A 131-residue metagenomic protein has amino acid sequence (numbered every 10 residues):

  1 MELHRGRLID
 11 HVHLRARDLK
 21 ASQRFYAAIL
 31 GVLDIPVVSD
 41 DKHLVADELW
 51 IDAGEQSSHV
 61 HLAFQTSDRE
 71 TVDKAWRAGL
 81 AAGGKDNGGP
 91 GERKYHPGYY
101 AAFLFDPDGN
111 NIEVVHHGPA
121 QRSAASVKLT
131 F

Functional and structural regions predicted by a protein language model:
M1-K20, L62, G118-F131: N-terminal beta-strand motif that seeds the catalytic metal site of vicinal oxygen chelate
L3-I9, D40-E55, F131: C-terminal "cap" of GNAT-fold acetyltransferases
H13-W50: Core segments of cupin and vicinal oxygen chelate
R17-L19, F64-D108: Vicinal oxygen chelate
G54-E55, V60-T66: Helix-adjacent hinge/juxtasegments
P97, F103, V114-Q121: Short beta->alpha transition motifs characteristic of CBS
